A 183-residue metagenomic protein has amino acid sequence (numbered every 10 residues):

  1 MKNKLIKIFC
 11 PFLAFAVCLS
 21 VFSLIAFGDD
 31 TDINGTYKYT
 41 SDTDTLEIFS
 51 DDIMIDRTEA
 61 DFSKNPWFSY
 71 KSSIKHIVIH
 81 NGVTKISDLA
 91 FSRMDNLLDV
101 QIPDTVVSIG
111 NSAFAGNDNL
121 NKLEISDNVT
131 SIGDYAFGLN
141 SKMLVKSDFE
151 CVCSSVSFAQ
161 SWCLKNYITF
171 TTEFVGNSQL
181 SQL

Functional and structural regions predicted by a protein language model:
M1-L13: Bacterial N-terminal signal peptides that target proteins for export
I8, T43-I53, S72-K85, D95-S108 (+4 more regions): Structural signature of tandem-repeat unit edges
P11-V21: Bacterial N-terminal signal peptides
L19-T31: Sec-dependent signal peptide cleavage junction
I33-T40, D51: Solvent-exposed adhesion/ligand-recognition segments of exported proteins
I55-Y70: Acidic/polar low-complexity surface segments
S87-A90, G110-A113, D134-A136: Consensus positions within tandem repeat domains that build extended binding/scaffold surfaces
